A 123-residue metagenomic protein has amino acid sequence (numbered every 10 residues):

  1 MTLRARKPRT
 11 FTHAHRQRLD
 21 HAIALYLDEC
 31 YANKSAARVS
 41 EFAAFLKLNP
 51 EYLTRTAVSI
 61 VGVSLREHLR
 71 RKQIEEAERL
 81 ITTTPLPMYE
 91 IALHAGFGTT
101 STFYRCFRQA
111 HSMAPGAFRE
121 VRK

Functional and structural regions predicted by a protein language model:
M1-A24, E41-A44, L48, Y52: An amphipathic alpha-helical interaction segment
T2-P8, A22-A37, A57, V61 (+2 more regions): Basic, amphipathic alpha-helical hairpins
L3-H15, R105-K123: …primarily DNA-binding HTH/wHTH and HhH modules…
T12-R16, Y31, S35, L46 (+1 more regions): Residue-level marker of regulatory loop/turn positions in helix-turn-helix DNA-binding domains and in histidine
Q17-A24, H68-E75, T100: Short alpha-helical elements of helix-turn-helix
V39-L69, A92-A117: Basic/polar phosphate-binding segments, predominantly the helix-turn-helix DNA-binding elements of transcriptional
L69-E78, A117-K123: Short, basic, alpha-helical segments at the C-terminal edge of helix-turn-helix-like DNA-binding modules
